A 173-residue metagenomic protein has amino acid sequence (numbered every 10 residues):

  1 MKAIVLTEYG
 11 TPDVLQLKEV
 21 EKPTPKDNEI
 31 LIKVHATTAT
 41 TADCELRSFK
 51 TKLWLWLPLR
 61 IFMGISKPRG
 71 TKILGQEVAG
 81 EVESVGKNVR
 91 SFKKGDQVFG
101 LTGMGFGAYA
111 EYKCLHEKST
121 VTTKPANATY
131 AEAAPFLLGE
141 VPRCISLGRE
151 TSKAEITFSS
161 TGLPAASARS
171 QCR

Functional and structural regions predicted by a protein language model:
I4, I30-L31, S159: Conserved beta-strand elements of the Class I
V5, E19, K33, E81-S84 (+2 more regions): Short, well-ordered beta-strand micro-motif
T11-L17, T41-D43: Short N-terminal binding/cap micro-motifs at the start of the first secondary-structure element
E21-T38, K52-M104: Glycine-rich beta-strand-centered segment in the early N-terminal region that forms part of a ligand/cofactor-binding
C44-W54: Short Gly/aromatic-enriched secondary-structure transition segments
G64-E77, S84, S91, G100-G162: NAD(P)H dinucleotide-binding glycine-rich loop of Rossmann-like/cofactor-binding domains, especially the beta1-alpha1
K93, C172-R173: Alpha-helical segments flanking ligand/cofactor-binding loops in enzyme cores
A168-R169: N-terminal Rossmann-fold NAD(P) dinucleotide-binding loop
